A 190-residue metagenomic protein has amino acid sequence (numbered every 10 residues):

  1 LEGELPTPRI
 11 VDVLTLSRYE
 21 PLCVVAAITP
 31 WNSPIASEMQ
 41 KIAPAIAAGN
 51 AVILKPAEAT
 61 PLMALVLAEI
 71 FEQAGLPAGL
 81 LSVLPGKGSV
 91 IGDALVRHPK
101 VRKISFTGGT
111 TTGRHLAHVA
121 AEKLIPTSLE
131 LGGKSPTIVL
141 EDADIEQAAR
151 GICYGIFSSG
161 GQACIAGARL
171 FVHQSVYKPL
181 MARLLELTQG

Functional and structural regions predicted by a protein language model:
L1-I42, L76, L81: N-terminal Rossmann NAD(P)-binding subdomain characteristic of aldehyde/semialdehyde dehydrogenases
L14-T15, S82-S105: A structured beta-alpha segment of the ubiquitous adenosine-cofactor-binding alpha/beta core
Y19, A36-M39, E58-P61, L65 (+2 more regions): Glycine-rich phosphate-binding loop at the start of an alpha helix
I28, I53, A57, L84-P85 (+3 more regions): Active-site-adjacent beta-strand anchor residues
E38-G92: PLP-dependent aminotransferase-like
A64-Q73, G88-H98, T111-E122, I138-A143: Active-site pre-lysine segment of PLP-dependent enzymes
K103, G109-G190: ALDH superfamily catalytic-core signature
